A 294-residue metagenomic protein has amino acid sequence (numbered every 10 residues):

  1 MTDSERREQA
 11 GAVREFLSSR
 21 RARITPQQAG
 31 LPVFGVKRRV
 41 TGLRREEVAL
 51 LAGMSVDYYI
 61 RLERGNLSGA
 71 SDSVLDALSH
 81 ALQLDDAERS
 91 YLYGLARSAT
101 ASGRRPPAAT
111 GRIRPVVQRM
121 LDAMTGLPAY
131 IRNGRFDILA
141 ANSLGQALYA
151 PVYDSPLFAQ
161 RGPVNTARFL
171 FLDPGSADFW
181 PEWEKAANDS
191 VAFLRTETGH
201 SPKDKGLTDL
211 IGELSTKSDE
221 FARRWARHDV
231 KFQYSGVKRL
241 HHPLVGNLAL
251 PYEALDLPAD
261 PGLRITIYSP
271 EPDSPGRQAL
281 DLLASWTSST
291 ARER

Functional and structural regions predicted by a protein language model:
M1-L43: A short, Lys/Arg-rich alpha-helix, primarily the initiator
T2-S18, A70-R112: Short amphipathic recognition helices of helix-turn-helix/homeodomain-type DNA-binding modules
S18, L50, H80, G94 (+3 more regions): Short polybasic/polar patches that bind polyanions
S18-T25, Y93, R97, D122 (+2 more regions): Amphipathic, well-packed alpha-helical segments that form the structural scaffold of globular domains
Q28-G42, S102-V116, L121-A123: An N-terminal domain-cap segment
F34-R39, R45-E46, A52-G69, S79: Recognition helix of helix-turn-helix/homeodomain-like DNA-binding domains that insert into the DNA major groove
T110, P115-R294: Hydrophobic protein-protein interaction segments
